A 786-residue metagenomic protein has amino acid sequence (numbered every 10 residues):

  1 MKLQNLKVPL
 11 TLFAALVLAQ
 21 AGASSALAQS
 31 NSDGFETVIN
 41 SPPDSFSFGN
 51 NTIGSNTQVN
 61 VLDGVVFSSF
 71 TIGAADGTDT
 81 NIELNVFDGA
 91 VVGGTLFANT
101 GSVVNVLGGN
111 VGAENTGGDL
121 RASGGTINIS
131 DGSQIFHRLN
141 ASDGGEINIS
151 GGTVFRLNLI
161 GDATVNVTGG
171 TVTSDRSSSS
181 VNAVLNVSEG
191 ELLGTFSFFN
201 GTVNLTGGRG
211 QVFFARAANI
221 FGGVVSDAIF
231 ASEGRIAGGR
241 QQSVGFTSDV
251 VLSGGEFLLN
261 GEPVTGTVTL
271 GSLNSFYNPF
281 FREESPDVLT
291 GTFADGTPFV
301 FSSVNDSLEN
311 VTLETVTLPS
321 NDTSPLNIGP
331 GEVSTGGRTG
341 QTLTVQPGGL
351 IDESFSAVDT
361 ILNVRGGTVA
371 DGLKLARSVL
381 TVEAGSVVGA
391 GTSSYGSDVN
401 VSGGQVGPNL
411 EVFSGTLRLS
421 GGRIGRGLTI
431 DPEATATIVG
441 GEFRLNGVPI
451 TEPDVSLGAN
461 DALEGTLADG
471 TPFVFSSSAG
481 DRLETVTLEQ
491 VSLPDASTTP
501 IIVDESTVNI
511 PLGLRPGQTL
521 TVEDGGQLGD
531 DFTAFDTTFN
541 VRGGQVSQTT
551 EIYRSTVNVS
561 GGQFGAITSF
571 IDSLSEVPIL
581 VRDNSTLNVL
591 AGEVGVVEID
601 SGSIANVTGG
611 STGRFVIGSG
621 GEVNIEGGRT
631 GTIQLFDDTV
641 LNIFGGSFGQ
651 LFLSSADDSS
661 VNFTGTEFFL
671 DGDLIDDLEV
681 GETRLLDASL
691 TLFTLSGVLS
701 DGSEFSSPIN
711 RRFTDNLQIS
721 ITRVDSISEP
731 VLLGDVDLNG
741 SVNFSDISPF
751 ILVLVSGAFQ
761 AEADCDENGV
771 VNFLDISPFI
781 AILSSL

Functional and structural regions predicted by a protein language model:
K2-L12: Bacterial N-terminal signal peptides that target proteins for export
T11-A21: Bacterial N-terminal signal peptides
G22-A28: Sec/Tat signal peptide C-region and signal peptidase I cleavage site
Q29-S32, V38-I39, P43-S47, G54-V59 (+31 more regions): Cellulosome-associated attachment modules in secreted, modular CAZymes
D44-S47, V59, V65-S68, G77 (+57 more regions): Extracellular beta-strand scaffolds
N50-G54, S69-T80, L96-G101, L120-A122 (+9 more regions): Extracellular beta-strand-rich solenoid/capping regions of secreted or surface-exposed proteins that bind or remodel
V184, D398: Cationic, beta-structured binding surfaces that engage anionic biopolymers and membranes
